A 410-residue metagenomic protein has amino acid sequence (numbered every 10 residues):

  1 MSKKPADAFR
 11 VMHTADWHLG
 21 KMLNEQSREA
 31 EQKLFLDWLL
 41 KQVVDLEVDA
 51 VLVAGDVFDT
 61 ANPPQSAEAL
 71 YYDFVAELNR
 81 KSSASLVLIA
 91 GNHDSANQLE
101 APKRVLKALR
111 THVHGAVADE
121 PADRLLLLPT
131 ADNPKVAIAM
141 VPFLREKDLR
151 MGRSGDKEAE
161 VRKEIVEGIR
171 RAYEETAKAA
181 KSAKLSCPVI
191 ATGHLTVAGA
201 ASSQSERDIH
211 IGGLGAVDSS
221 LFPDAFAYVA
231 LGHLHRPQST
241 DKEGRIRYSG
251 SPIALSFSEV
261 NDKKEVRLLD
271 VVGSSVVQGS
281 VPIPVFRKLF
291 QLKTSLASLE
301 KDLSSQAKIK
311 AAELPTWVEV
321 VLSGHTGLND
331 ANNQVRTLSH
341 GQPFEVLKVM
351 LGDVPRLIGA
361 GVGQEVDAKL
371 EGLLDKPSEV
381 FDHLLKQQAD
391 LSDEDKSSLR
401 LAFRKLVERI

Functional and structural regions predicted by a protein language model:
M1-A76, S83, L401, K405 (+1 more regions): N-terminal active-site segment of His-dependent metallophosphoesterases
P5-A6, D45, V271-I410: Accessory, non-catalytic peripheral segments of nucleic-acid enzymes
D16, L36, D56, Y71 (+7 more regions): Divalent metal-coordination and catalytic microenvironments
W38, A69-E77, A101-R104, R171 (+1 more regions): Alpha-helical scaffolding segments of alpha/beta enzyme cores, especially the outer helices of TIM-barrel or partial
D49-G55, L86-A90, P188-T192: Short beta-strand segments at enzyme active-site cores
P63, A90-E243: His/Asp/Glu-rich metal-coordinating catalytic cores of metallo-dependent phosphodiesterases/hydrolases acting on
R80-L86, C187, G244: A short helix->loop->beta-strand "cap" motif at the edges of active sites that frequently abuts
A122-V136, V141, I246-K310: Binuclear metal-dependent phosphoesterase catalytic core
